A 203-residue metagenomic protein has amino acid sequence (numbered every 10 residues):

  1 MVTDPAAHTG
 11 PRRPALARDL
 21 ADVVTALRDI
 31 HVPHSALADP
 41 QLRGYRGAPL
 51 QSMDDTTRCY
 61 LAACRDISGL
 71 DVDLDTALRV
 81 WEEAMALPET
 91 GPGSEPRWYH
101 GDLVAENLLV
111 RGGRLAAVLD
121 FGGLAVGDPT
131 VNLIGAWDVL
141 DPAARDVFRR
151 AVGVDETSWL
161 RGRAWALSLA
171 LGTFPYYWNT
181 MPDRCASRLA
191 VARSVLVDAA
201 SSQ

Functional and structural regions predicted by a protein language model:
M1-S52, T56, D66-G69, G93: ATP-binding pocket architecture of kinase catalytic cores
P5, S35-P40, V118, V147-F148 (+1 more regions): Short, hydrophobic secondary-structure boundary micro-motifs
L16-D19, P129, A170: An acidic site on a long C-lobe helix of protein kinase domains
L20-L27, T57, L103, L115 (+2 more regions): Generic structural signal for small/hydrophobic residues in well-ordered secondary structure, especially within
L27-S35, C64, S68, P88 (+2 more regions): A general structural signal marking secondary-structure boundaries and capping sites
C59, G123-V126, G135-Q203: Helix-rich C-terminal or lid/interface subdomains of diverse kinases
V72: Conserved P-loop NTPase mechanochemical-coupling segment
E82-L133: Active-site acidic catalytic loop and adjacent metal/ATP-binding pocket of ATP-dependent phosphoryl transfer enzymes
